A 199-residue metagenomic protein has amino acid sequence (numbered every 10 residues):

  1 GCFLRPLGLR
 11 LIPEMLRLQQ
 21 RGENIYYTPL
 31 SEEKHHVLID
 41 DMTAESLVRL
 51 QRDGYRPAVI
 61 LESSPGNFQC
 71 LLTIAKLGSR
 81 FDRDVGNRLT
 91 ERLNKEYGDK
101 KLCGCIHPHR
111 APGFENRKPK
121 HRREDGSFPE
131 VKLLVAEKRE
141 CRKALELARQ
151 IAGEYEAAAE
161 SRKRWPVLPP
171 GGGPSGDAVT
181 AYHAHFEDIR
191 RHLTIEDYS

Functional and structural regions predicted by a protein language model:
G1-H36, E45, H107, K118 (+3 more regions): DNA replication initiation on ssDNA origins
Y27-P29, A58-P65, K100-G104: Short beta-strand
P29-V37, S63-I74, P108: Glycine-rich, often proline-containing surface loops adjacent to acidic residues and nearby aromatics that form
I39, I60, A111: Hydrophobic residues at beta-strand termini and immediately following loops that shape nucleotide-binding pockets
D40-R56: Short amphipathic alpha-helix segments
R52, P65-E91, E115-P119, E146-S199: Modules that initiate DNA replication and primer synthesis
T90-K100: A common structural junction motif
G98-W165: Catalytic "initiation/cleavage/transfer" segments centered on a nucleophilic residue and adjacent nucleic-acid-engaging
